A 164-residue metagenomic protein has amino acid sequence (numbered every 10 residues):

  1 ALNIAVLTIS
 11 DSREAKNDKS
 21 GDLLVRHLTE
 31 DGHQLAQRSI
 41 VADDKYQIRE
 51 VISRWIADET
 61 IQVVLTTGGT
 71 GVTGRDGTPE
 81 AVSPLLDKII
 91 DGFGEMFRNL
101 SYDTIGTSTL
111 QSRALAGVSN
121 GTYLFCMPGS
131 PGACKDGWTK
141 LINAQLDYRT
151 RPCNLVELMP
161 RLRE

Functional and structural regions predicted by a protein language model:
A1-E164: Non-catalytic beta/alpha edge segments that cap or flank active sites
